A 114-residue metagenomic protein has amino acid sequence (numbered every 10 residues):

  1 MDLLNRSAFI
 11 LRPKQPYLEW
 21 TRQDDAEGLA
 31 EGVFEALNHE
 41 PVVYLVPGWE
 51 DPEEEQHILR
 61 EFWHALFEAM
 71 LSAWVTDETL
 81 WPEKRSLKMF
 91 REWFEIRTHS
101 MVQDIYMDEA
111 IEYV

Functional and structural regions predicted by a protein language model:
M1-W49: Extended, charge-biased low-complexity segments that typically form long amphipathic alpha-helices/coiled-coils
W20, Y113-V114: Short, solvent-exposed polar/charged micro-motifs at secondary-structure junctions
P47-Y113: Amphipathic protein-protein interaction modules
